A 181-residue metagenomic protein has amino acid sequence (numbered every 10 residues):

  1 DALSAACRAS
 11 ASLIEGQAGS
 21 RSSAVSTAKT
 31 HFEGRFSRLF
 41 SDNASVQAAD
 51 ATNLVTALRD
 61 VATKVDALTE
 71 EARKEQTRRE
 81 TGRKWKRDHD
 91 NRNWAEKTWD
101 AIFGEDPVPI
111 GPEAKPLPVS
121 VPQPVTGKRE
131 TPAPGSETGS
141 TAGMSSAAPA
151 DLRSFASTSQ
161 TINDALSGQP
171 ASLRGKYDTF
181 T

Functional and structural regions predicted by a protein language model:
D1-T181: N-terminal secretion-targeting helices of virulence/extracellular proteins, encompassing both classical Sec signal
